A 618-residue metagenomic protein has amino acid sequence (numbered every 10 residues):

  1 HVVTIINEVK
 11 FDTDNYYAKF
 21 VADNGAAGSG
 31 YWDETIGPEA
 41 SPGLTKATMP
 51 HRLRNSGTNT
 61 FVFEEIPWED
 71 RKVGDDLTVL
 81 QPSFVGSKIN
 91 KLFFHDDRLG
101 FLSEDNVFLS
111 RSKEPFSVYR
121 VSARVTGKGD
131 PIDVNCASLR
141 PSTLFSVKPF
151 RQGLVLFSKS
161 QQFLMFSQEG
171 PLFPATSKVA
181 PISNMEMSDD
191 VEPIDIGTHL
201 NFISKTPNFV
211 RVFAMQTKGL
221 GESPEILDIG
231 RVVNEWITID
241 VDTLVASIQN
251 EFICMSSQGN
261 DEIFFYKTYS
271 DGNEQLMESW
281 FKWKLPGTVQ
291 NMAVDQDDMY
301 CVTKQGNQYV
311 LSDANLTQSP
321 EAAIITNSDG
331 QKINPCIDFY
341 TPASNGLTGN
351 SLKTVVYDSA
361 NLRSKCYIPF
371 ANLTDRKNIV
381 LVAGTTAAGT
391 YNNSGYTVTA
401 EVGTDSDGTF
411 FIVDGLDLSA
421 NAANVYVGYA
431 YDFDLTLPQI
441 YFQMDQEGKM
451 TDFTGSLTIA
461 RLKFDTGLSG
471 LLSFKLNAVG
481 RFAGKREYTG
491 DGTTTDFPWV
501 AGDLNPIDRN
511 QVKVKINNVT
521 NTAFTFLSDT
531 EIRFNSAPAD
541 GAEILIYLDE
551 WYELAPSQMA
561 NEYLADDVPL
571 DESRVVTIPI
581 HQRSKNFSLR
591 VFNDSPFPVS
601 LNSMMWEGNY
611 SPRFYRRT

Functional and structural regions predicted by a protein language model:
H1-S83: Long, charge-dense tracts
E8-V9, H51-R54, L92, F145-V147 (+7 more regions): Short, exposed beta-strand/loop patches in secreted or surface proteins that constitute
D33, G37-N55, D97-A123, I203 (+4 more regions): Eukaryotic alpha-helical scaffold "rod" segments
H51-R52, T386-F411, V500, N505-D540: Extracellular/luminal ectodomains and secreted, surface-exposed scaffolds of diverse proteins
E64-E69, Q305, V413-A420, A430-Y431 (+2 more regions): Secondary-structure transition/turn motif
W68-D96, S103-E251, Q258-A293: Beta-propeller and closely related beta-pinwheel folds
F84-S87, T489-D503: Surface-exposed ligand/attachment interfaces on beta-rich extracellular proteins
N208, M215-T489, Y547-T618: Beta-sheet repeat architectures centered on beta-propellers
